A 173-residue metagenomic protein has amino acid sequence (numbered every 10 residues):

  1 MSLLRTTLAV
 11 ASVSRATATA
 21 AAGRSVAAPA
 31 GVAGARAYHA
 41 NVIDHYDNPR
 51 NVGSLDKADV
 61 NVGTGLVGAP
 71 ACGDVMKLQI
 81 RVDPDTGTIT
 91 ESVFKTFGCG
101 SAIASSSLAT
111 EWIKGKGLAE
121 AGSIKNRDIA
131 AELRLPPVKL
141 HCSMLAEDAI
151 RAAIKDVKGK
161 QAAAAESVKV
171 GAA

Functional and structural regions predicted by a protein language model:
M1-A40: N-terminal mitochondrial targeting presequence
A33, A37, N41, A71-V75 (+4 more regions): Conserved active-site and cofactor/substrate-binding residues in soluble primary-metabolism enzymes
A33-D59: Extended low-complexity intrinsically disordered regions
P49-E91: Structured beta-strand/loop patches that form or line metal/cofactor-binding pockets in enzymes
P49-V52, W112-K116, E132, A152-K160: Change "in soluble alpha/beta enzymes" to "in soluble alpha/beta proteins
R81-L145: Active-site- and interface-proximal helix/loop "cap" or "latch" segments in soluble metabolic and energy-transducing
L108, L145-A165: Stable alpha-helical structural segments in soluble proteins, enriched in small hydrophobic residues
A164-A173: Mature, matrix/stroma-exposed regions of nuclear-encoded mitochondrial and chloroplast proteins
